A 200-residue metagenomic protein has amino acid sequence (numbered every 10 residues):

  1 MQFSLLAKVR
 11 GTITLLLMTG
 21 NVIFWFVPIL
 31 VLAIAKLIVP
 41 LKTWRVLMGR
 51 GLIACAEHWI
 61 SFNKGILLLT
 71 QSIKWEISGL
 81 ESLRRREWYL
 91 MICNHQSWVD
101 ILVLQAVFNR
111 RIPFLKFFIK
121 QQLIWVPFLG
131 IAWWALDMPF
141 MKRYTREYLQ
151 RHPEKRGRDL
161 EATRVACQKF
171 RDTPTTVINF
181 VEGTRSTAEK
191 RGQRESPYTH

Functional and structural regions predicted by a protein language model:
M1-Y89, H95-S97, V103: Membrane-anchoring hydrophobic helices of lipid-metabolizing enzymes
L69-H200: Soluble catalytic domains of membrane acyltransferases
